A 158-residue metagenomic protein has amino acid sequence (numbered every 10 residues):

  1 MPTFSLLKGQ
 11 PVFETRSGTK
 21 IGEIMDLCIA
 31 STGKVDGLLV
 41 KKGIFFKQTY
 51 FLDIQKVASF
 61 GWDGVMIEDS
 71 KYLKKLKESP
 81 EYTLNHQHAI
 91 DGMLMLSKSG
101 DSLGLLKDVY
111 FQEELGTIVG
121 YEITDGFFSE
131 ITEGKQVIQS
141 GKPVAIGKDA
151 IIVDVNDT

Functional and structural regions predicted by a protein language model:
M1-T158: Peripheral interaction segments used for macromolecular assembly
